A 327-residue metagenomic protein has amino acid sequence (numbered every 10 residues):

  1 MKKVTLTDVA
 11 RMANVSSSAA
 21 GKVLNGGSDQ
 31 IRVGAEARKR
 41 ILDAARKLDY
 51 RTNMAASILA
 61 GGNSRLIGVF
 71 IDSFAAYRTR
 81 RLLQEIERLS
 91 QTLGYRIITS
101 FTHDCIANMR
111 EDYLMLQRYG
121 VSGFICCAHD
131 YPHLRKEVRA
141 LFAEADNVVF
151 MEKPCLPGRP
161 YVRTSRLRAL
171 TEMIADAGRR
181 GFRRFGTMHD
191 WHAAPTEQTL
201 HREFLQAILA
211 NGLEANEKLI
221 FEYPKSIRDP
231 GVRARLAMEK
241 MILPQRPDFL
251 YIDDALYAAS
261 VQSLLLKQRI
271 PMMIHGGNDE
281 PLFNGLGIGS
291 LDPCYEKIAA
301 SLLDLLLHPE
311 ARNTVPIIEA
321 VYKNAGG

Functional and structural regions predicted by a protein language model:
M1, T5, G62-A175, R179 (+2 more regions): Alpha-helical recognition/docking segments in bacterial nutrient-uptake and carbohydrate-utilization systems
M1-N63: N-terminal helix-turn-helix DNA-binding module of bacterial transcription factors
L6, I41, I86, M173 (+2 more regions): Aromatic/hydrophobic pocket-lining residues that form π-stacking "cages" and hydrophobic walls in ligand
S17-K22, L59-F74, R184-W191: Short beta-strand segments enriched in small/hydrophobic residues
I71-R80, S100-N108, D130, Y161-E172 (+4 more regions): Hinge/beta->alpha junction and helix N-cap segments in small-molecule ligand-binding domains
E137-D146, L205-L209, S260-R269: Glycosyltransferases and closely related glycan-assembly transferases that use nucleotide-activated donors
M238-G327: Flexible loop/turn connectors
